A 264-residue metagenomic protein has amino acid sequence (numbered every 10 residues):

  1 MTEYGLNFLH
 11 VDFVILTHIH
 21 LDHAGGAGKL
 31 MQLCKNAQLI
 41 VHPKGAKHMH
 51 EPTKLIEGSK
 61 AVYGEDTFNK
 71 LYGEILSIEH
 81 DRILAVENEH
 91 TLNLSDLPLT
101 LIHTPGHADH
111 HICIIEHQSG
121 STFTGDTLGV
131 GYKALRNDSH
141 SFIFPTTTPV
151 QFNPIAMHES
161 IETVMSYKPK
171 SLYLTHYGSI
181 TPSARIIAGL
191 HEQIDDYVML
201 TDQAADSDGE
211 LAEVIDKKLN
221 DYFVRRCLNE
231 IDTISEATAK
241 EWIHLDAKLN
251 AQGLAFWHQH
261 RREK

Functional and structural regions predicted by a protein language model:
M1-K44: Active-site metal-binding motif and surrounding structural segment of the metallo-beta-lactamase
D12, D81, K170: Conserved acidic residues
K44-H48, S179: Short histidine/acidic/glycine/proline-rich micro-motifs that form metal- and phosphate-coordinating active-site loops
M49-I102, H158-I161: Metallo-beta-lactamase
V86, P105-A108, L245-K248: A short catalytic or substrate-binding loop motif that flags glycine-/basic-rich loops and adjacent residues that bind
P98, H103, D109-Y173, Y177-T181: Metallo-beta-lactamase
I155, S160-K218: Active-site/pore-lining binding-face segments in mid-to-C-terminal subdomains
M199-K264: C-terminal regulatory/interaction regions
